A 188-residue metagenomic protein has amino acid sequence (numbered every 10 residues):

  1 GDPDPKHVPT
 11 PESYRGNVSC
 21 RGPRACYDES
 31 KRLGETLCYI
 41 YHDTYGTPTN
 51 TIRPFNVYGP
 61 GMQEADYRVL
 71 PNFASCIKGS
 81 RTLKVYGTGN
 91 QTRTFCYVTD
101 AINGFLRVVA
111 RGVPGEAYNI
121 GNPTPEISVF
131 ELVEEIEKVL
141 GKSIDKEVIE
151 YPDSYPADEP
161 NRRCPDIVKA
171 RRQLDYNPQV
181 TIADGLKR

Functional and structural regions predicted by a protein language model:
G1-T51, N56, Q63-A65: Catalytic helix-loop patch of NAD(P)-dependent Rossmann-fold dehydrogenases
P11-V18, G46, F73-V85, V139-Y151 (+1 more regions): A short C-terminal helix-loop "cap" of Rossmann-like NAD(P)-dependent dehydrogenase/epimerase domains
A25-D28, A65-R68, R93-T99, I127 (+3 more regions): Residue-level signal for the nucleotide or nucleotide-sugar donor/cofactor binding architecture
R32, P48, V57-N72, R81 (+5 more regions): Glycine/proline-rich active-site loop of Rossmann-fold NAD(P)-dependent oxidoreductases
L33, L37, Y41, F73 (+2 more regions): Hydrophobic alpha-helix immediately C-terminal to the catalytic Tyr-X-X-X-Lys motif of short-chain
T88, G115-Y118, F130-V133, G141-R162: C-terminal "lid/loop" region of Rossmann-like NAD(P)-dependent oxidoreductases
I102-V109, V133-I136, L186: Hydrophobic "lid"/C-terminal helical patch of Rossmann-like NAD(P)-dependent dehydrogenase/epimerase domains
V168, I182-R188: Amphipathic terminal alpha-helices
